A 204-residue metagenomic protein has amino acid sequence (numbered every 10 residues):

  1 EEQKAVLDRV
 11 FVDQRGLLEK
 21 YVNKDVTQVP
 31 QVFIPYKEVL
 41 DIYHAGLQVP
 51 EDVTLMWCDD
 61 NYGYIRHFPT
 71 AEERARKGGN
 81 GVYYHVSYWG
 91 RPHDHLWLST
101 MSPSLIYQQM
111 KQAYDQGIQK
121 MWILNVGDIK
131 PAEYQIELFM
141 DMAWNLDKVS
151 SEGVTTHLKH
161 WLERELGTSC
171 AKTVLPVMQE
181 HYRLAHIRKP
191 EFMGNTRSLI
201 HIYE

Functional and structural regions predicted by a protein language model:
E1, P35-E38, C58-D60, H85-S87 (+2 more regions): An acidic- and aromatic-residue-enriched active-site/binding cleft used to recognize and process polar
E1-K77, L184-N195, I200, E204: Gly/Pro-rich turn-and-neighbor structural signature
E2-V6, H67, D94-S104, N145-E152: Alpha-helix capping and helix-loop boundary segments enriched in small/acidic/polar residues
L55, A113, N125, W161: Conserved, mostly hydrophobic/aromatic
K77-P103: Active-site clefts of carbohydrate-active enzymes
W97-L124, L138-L146: Catalytic-core region of carbohydrate-active enzymes that cleave or remodel glycosidic bonds
V126-K172, P176: Extended substrate-binding grooves/exosites of carbohydrate-active enzymes
T155-E204: C-terminal non-catalytic alpha-helical accessory regions
